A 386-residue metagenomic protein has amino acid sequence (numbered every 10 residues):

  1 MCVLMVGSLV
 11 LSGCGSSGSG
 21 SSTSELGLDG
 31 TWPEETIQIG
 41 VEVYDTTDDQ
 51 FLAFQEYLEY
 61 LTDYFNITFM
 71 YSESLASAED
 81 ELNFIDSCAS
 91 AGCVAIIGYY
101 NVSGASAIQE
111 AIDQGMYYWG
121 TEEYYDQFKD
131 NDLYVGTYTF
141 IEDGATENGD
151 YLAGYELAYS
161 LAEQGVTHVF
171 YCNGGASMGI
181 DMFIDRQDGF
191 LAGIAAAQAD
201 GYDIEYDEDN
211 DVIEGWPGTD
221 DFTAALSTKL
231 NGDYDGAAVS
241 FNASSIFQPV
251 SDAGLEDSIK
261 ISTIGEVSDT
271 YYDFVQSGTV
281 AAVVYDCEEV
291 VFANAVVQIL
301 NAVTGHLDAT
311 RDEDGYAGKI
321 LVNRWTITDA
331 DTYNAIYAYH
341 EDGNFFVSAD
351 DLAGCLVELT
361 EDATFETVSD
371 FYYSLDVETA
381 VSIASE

Functional and structural regions predicted by a protein language model:
M1-Q38, D63, A89-S90, D113-Q114 (+1 more regions): Short, low-complexity disordered leader/linker segments with a strong preference for bacterial N-terminal type II
T23-Y57, L61-Y64, F69-N83, A91-C93 (+3 more regions): Extracytoplasmic "Venus flytrap"
I39, V43, L58, E142-G201 (+2 more regions): An alpha-beta-alpha
G40-E42, S90-Y100, Y117-E122, F170-N173 (+3 more regions): Periplasmic-binding protein-like
L58, L82, I96-G115, F190 (+2 more regions): Hydrophobic alpha-helical
D63-L75, F170, I194-T219: Short beta-strand elements in bilobed, periplasmic/extracellular small-molecule ligand-binding domains
E110-Y151: Flexible loop/hinge segments that line or gate small-molecule binding clefts
V296-E386: Hinge/cleft segment of the Venus flytrap/periplasmic-binding protein
